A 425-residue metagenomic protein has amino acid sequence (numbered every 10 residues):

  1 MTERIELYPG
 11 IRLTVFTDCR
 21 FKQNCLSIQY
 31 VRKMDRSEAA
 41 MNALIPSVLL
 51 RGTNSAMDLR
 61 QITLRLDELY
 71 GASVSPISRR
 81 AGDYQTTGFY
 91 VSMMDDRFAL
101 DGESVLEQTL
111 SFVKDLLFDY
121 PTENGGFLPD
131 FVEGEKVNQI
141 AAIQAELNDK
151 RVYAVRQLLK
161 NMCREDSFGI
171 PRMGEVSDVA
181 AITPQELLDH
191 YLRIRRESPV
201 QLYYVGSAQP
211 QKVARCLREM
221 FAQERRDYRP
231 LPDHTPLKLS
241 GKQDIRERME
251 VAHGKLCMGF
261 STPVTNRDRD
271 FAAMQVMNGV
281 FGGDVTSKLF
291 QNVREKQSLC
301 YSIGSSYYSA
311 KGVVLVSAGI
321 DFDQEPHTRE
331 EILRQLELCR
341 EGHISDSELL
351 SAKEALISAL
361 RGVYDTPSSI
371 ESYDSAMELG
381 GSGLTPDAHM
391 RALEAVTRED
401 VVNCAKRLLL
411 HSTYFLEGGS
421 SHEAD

Functional and structural regions predicted by a protein language model:
M1-L69, D101, E175, L188-N292 (+3 more regions): His/Glu-rich zincin catalytic helix
F16, K22-N42, R60-D115, D119 (+7 more regions): M16 family metallopeptidases and their MPP-like homologs
G52-S55, R97-L100, D119-L128: Short, polar/flexible loop-turn hinges at active-site or ligand-entry regions and domain interfaces
S78-A81, L188-R195, G304-Y308, V402-K406: Short, flexible, solvent-exposed loop/turn segments with mixed acidic/basic and small polar residues
Q139, I143-L147, L158, M162: Glycine-rich, mobile lid/loop segments that gate access to catalytic sites or pores
A141-A145, K242-K255, I357-P367: Short, low-order "capping/linker" segments at domain edges
A181-D189: Active-site glycine-rich loop that binds ribose-phosphate moieties when present
